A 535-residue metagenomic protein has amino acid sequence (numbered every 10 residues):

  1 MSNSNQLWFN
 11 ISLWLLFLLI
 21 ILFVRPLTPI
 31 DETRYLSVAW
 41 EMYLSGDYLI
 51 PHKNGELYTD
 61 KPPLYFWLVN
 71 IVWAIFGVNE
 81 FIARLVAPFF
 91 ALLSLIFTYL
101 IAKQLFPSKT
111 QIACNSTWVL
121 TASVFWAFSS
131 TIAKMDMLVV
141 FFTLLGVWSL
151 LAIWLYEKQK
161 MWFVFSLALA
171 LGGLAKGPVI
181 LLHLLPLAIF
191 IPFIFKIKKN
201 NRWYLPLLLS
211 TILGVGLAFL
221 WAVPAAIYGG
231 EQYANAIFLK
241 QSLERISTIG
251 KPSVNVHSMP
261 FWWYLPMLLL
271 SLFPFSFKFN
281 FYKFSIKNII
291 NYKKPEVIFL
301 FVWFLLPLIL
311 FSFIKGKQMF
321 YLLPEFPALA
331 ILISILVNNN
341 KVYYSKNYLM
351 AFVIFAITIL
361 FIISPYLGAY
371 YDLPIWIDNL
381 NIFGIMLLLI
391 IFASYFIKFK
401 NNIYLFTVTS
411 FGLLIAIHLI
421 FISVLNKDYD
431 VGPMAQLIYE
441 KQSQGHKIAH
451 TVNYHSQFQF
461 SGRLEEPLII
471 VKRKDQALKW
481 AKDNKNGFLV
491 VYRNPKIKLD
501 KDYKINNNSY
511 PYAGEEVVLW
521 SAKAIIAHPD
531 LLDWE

Functional and structural regions predicted by a protein language model:
M1-N347, I363-S364, N508, A513-E516: Membrane-integral, polyisoprenol-dependent glycosyltransferases of the GT-C/oligosaccharyltransferase superfamily
F163, L167, Y282-E535: Membrane-embedded architecture of ER/inner-membrane glycosylation machinery
